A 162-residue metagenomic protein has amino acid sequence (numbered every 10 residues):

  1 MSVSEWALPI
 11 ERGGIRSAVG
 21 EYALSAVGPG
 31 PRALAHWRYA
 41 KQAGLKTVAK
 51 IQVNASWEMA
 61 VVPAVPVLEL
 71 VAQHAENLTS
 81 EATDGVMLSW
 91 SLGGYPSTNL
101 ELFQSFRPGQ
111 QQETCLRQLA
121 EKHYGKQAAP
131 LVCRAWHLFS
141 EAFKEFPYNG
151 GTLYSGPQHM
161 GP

Functional and structural regions predicted by a protein language model:
M1-P162: Substrate-binding groove of N-acetylhexosamine-processing glycoside hydrolases
